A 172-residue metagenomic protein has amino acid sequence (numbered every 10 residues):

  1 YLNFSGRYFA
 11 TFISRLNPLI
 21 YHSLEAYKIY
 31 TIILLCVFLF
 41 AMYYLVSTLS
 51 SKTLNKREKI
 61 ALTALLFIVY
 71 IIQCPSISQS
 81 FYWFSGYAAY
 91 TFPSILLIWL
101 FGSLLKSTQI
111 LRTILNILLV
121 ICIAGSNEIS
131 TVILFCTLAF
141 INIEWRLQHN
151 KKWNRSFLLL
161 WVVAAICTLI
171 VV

Functional and structural regions predicted by a protein language model:
L2-I29: Short hydrophobic/aromatic helix or loop-helix immediately within or flanking a transmembrane segment in polytopic
N17-I20, S47-S50, I71-Y82, V171-V172: Juxtamembrane "helix-exit" motif on the non-cytosolic side of transmembrane helices
I29-K56, W99: Transmembrane-helix motifs of polytopic, lipid-linked glycan transferases
L35, A89-L100, I133-I141: Hydrophobic core segments of transmembrane alpha-helices in multi-pass, intramembrane catalytic enzymes
V46-E58, K106-L111, W145-S156: Membrane-interface helix-boundary motifs at transmembrane edges
E58-L105: Membrane-interface micro-motifs in multi-pass membrane enzymes
R112-A139: Membrane-interface alpha helices of multi-pass inner-membrane proteins
I133-A165: Perimembrane helix-loop-helix junctions
